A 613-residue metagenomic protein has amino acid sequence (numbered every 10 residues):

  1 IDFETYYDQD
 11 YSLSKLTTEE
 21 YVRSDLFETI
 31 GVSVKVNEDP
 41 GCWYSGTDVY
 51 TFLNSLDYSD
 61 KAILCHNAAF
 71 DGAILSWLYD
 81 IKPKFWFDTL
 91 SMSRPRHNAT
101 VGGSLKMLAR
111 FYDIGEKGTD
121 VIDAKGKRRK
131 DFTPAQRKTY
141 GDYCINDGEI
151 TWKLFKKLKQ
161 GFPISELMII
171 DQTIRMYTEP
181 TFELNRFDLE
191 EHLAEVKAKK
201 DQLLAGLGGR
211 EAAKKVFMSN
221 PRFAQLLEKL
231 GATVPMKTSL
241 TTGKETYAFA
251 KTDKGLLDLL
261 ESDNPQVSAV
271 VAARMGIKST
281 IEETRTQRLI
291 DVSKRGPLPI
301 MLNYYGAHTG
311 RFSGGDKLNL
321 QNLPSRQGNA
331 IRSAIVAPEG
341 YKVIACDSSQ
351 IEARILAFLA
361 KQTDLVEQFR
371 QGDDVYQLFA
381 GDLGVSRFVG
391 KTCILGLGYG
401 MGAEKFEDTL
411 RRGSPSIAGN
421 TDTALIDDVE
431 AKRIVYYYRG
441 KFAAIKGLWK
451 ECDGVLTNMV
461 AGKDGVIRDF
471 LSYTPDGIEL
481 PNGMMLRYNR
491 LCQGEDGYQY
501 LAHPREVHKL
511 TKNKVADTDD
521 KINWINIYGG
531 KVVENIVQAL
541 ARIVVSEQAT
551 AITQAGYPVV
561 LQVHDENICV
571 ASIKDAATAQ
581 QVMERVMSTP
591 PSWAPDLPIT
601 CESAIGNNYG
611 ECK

Functional and structural regions predicted by a protein language model:
I1-E4, Q9-D10, L26-S33, T100 (+7 more regions): Conserved "right-hand" nucleotidyltransferase catalytic core of DNA-directed polymerases
F27-K159, E166, I170-Q172, F379-L383: Active-site-proximal helix-loop-helix substrate-binding element of RNase H-like nuclease domains
A69-D80, R94-R96, A224-G231, S349-T363: Short active-site loop/helix that positions an aromatic residue
Q160-I169, V544-N567: Active-site palm subdomain of RNA-directed nucleic acid polymerases
M301-S386, D519: Function-dense linear segments that define catalytic or interfacial modules in macromolecule-processing proteins
Y305, G381-Y557, P598, E602-K613: Conserved catalytic core of nucleic-acid polymerases
I568-S572: Short hydrophobic/aromatic beta-strand micro-patches that form the beta-sheet surface supporting nucleotide- or nucleic
A579-M587: Short amphipathic alpha-helices in soluble, non-transmembrane regions that often serve as interface/regulatory elements
